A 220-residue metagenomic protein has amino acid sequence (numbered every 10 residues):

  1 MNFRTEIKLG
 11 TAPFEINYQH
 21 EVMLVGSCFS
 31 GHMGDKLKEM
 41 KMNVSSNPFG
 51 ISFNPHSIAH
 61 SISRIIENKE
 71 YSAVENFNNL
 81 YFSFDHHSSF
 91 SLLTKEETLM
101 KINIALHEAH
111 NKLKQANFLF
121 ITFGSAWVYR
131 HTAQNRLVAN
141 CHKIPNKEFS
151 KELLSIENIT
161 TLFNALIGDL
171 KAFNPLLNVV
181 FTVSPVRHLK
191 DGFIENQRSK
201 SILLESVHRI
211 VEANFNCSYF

Functional and structural regions predicted by a protein language model:
M1-F220: Extracellular glycan-modifying ectodomains
